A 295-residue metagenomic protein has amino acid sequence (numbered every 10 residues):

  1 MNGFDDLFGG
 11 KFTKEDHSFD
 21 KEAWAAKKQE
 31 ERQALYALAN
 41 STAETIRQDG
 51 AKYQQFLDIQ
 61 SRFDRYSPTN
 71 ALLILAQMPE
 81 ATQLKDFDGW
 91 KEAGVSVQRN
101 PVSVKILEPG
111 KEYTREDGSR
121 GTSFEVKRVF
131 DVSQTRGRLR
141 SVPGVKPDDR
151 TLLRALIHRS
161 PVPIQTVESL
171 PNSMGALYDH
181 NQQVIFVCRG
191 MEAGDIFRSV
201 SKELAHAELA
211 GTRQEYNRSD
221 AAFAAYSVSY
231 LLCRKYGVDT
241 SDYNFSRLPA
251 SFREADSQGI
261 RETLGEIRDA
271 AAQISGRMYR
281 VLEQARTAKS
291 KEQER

Functional and structural regions predicted by a protein language model:
M1-R295: N-terminal accessory/interface modules of nucleic-acid-binding and processing proteins
